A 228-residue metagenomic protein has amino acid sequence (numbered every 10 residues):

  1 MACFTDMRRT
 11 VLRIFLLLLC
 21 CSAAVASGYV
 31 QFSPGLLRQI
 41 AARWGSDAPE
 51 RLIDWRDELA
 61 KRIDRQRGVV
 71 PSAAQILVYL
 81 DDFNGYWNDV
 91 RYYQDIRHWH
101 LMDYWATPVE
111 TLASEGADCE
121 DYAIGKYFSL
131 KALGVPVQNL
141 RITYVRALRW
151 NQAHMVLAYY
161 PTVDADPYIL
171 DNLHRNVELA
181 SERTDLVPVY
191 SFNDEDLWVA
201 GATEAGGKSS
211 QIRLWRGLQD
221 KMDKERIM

Functional and structural regions predicted by a protein language model:
M1-R8: N-terminal secretory signal peptides that target proteins for export/translocation
R8-L17: Sec-dependent signal peptide recognition, specifically the positively charged N-region followed immediately by
L17-L18, G116: Mature extracytoplasmic/luminal segments of secretory-pathway proteins
C20-A24: N-terminal signal peptide c-region/cleavage motif recognized by signal peptidases
V25-M228: A structural boundary/capping signal
